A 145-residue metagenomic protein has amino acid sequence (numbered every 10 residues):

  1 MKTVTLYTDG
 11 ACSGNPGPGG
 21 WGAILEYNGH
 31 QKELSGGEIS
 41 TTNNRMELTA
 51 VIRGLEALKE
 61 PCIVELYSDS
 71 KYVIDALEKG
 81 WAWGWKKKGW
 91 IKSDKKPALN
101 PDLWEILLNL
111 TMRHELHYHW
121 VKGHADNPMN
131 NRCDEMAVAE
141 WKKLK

Functional and structural regions predicted by a protein language model:
K2-T5: Extreme N-terminal starter segment of soluble prokaryotic enzymes
T8-P18, I52-M136, E140-W141: RNase H catalytic domain
G20-Y27: Short beta-strand scaffold segments in enzyme catalytic cores
N28-E47, A57: A short, polar/acidic, helix/strand-boundary loop motif
